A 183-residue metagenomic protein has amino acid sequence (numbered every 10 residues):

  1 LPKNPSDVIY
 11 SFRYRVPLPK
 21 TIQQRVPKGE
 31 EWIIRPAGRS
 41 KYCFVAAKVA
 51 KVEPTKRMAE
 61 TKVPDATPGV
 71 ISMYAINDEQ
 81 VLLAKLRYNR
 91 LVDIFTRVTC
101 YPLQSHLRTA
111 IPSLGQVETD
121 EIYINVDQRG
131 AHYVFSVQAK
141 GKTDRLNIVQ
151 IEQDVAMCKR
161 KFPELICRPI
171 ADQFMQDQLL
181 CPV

Functional and structural regions predicted by a protein language model:
L1, I9, R13, L86-R90 (+2 more regions): Hydrophobic, Leu/Ile/Phe/Ala-enriched alpha-helical segments that form helix-helix packing faces
L1-T61: Nuclease-adjacent, charged terminal/linker segments that flank catalytic cores
E60-T67, R129-Q138: Glycine-rich, often proline-containing surface loops adjacent to acidic residues and nearby aromatics that form
V63-R108: Acidic-basic catalytic patches of nuclease active cores, encompassing PD-(D/E)XK and other metal-cofactor nuclease
L86, E121-Y123, Y133-G141, D154: Conserved catalytic cores of phosphodiester-cleaving nucleases, focusing on short active-site segments
T96-Q128: Active-site metal-binding core of divalent-cation-utilizing nuclease and nuclease-like domains
L114, H132-Y133, T143-Q153: Active-site-adjacent loop/helix micro-motif of nuclease/hydrolase catalytic cores
F135, K140-R145, K159-P182: Nucleic-acid nuclease catalytic cores
